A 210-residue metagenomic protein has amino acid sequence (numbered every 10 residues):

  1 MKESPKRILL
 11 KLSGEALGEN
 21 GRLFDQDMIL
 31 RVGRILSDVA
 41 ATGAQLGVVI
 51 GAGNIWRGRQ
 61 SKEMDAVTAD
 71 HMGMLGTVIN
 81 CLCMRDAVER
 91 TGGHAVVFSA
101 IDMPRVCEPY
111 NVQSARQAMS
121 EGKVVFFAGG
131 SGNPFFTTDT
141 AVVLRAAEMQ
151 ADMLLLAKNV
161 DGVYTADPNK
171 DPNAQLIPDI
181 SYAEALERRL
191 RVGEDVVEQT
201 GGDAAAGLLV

Functional and structural regions predicted by a protein language model:
M1-Q45: N-terminal glycine-/serine-/threonine-rich phosphate-binding loop
L9-S13, I50-G51, F98, F127-G129 (+1 more regions): Short beta-strand segments
D25-L30, Y110-Q113, T138-V143, G193-D195: Charged helix-capping and loop-helix junction motifs
V32-I35, R85, G130-S131, Q175-V210: Polyanion-binding loop/helix "lid" in catalytic or ligand-binding cores
A40-A41, L82-G92, L144-D152, T200-A206: Alpha-helix C-terminal capping segments
G43-G47, G122-V125: Loop/turn-to-beta-strand initiation segments
S61-V125, T140: Ligand-binding beta-strand-loop-alpha-helix segment within the catalytic cores of soluble metabolic enzymes
Q113-T165: Internal active-site segments that recognize and position negatively charged phosphoryl groups and nucleotide moieties
